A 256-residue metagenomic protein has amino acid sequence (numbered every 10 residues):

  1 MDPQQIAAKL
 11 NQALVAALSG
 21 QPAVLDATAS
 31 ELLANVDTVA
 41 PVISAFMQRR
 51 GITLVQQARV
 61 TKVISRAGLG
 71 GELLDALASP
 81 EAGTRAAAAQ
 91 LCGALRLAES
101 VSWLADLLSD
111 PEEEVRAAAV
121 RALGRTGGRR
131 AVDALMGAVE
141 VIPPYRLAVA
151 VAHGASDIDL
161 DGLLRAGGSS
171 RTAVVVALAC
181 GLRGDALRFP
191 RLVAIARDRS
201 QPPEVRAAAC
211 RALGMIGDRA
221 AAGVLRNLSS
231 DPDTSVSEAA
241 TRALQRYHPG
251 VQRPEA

Functional and structural regions predicted by a protein language model:
M1-E72, A78-T84: N-terminal alpha-helical scaffold/docking segments in eukaryotic complex subunits
I6, L10-S19, N35, P111-A117 (+2 more regions): Long, contiguous interaction/recruitment modules in multidomain scaffold/adaptor proteins
L25, Q57, R85, R116 (+4 more regions): Residue-level detector of extended alpha-helical repeat arrays and alpha-solenoid scaffolds
T38-S44, Q57, I64-L77, L97-S109 (+6 more regions): Amphipathic alpha-helical scaffolding segments comprising HEAT/armadillo-like alpha-solenoid repeats
R59-V63, L91, A122-R125, A150 (+3 more regions): Core register positions within helices of long alpha-helical scaffolds
A89, A105, A119-V120, M136 (+6 more regions): Hydrophobic core positions within HEAT/HEAT-like alpha-solenoid repeats
P144-A150, T234-T241, Q252: Boundary/linker segments of alpha-helical solenoid repeat arrays
